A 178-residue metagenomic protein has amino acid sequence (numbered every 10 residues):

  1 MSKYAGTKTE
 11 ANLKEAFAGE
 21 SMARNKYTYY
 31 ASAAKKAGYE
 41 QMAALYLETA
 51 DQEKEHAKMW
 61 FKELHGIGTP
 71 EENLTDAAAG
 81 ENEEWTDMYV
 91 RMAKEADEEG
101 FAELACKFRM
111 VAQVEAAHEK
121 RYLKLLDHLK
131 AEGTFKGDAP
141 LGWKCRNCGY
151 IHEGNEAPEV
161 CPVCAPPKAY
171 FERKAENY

Functional and structural regions predicted by a protein language model:
M1-Y178: Non-heme di-metal
